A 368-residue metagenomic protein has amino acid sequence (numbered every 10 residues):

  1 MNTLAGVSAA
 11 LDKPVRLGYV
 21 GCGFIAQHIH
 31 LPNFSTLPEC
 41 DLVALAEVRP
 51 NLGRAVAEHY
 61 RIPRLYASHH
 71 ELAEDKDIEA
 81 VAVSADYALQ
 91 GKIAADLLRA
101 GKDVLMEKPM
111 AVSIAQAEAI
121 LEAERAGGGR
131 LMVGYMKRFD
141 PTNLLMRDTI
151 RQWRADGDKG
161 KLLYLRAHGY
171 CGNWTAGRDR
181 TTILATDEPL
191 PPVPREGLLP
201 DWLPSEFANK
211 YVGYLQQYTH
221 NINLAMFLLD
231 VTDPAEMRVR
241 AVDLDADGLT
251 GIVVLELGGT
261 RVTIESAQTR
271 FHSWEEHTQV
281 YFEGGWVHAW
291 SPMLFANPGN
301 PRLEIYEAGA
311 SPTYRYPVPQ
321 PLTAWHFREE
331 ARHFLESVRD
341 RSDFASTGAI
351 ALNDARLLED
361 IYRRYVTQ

Functional and structural regions predicted by a protein language model:
M1-P14, A80-A82, G129, H333-Q368: C-terminal helix-rich "cap/oligomerization" subdomain common to oxidoreductases
M1-Y60: N-terminal Rossmann-like dinucleotide-binding module
N2-T3, V7-A10, Y164, N209-V212 (+3 more regions): Contiguous beta-strand/loop segments that form the cofactor/metal-binding neighborhood of enzyme cores
A26, M106-E107, L131-V133, A289: Hydrophobic residues in well-ordered beta-strands that form the structural core
Y60-A123: Beta-loop-alpha module in the N-terminal Rossmann-like domain of NAD(P)-dependent dehydrogenases, especially those
V112-D187: A contiguous active-site-proximal alpha/beta segment in oxidoreductase catalytic domains
G134-P141, G169-T232, I350: Mid-domain beta-loop-alpha active-site segment that forms a flexible, acidic cofactor/metal-binding surface
T186-S205, Q279-S346: C-terminal glycine/acidic-rich active-site capping loop/insertion
